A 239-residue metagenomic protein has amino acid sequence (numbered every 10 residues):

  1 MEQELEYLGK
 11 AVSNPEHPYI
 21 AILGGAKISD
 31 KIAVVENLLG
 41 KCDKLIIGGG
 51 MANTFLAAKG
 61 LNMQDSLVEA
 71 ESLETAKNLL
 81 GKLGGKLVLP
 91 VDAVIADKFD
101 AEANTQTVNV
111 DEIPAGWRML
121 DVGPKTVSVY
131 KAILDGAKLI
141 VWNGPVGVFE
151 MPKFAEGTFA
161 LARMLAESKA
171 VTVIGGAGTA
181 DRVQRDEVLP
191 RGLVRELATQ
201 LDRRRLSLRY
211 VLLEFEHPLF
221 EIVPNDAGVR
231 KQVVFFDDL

Functional and structural regions predicted by a protein language model:
M1-R191, R195: Active-site loop-to-helix "anion-binding N-cap" substructures in soluble metabolic enzymes
L189, L193, L197-L201, L208-V223 (+2 more regions): Hydrophobic, low-acid, alpha-helix-prone terminal segments
